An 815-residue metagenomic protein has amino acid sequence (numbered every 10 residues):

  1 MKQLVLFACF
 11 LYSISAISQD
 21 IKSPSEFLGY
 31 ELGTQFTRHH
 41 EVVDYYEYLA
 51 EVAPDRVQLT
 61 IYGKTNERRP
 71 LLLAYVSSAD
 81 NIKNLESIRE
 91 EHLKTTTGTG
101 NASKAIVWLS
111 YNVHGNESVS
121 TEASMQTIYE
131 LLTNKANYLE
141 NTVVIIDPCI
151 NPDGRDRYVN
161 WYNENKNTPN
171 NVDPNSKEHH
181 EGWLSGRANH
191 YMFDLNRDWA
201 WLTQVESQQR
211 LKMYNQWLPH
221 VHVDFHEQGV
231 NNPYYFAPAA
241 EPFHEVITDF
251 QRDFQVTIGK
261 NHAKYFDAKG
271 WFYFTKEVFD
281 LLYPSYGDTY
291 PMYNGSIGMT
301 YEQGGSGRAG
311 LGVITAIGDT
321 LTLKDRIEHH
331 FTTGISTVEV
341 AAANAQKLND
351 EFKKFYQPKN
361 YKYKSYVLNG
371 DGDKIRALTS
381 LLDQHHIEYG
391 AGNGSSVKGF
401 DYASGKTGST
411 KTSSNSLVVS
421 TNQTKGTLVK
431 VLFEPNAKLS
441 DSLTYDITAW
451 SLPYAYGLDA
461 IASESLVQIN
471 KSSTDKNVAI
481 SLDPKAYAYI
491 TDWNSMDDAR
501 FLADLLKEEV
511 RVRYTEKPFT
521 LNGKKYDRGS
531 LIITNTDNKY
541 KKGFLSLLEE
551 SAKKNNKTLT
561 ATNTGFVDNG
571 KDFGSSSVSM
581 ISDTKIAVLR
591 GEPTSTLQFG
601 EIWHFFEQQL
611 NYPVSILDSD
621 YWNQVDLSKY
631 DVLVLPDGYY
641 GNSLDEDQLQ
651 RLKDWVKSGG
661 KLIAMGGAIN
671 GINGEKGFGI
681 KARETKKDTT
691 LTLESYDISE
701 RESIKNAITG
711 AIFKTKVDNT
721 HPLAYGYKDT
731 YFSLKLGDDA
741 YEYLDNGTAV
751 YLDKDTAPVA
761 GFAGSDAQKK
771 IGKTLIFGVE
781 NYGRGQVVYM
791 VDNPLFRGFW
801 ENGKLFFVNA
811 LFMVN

Functional and structural regions predicted by a protein language model:
M1-K22: Bacterial Sec-dependent N-terminal signal peptides
Q19-S118, E122-T133, Y138-T142, R197 (+8 more regions): Intrinsic-disorder/low-complexity accessory segments
E86-N101, D173-M192: Surface-exposed acidic, glycine/proline-enriched linker/cap segments that occur as 15-30-residue helix-coil
V144-Y158, G710: Short, conserved secondary-structure transition motifs
D147-N151, Y162, F225-N232, A668: Short, solvent-exposed turn/loop segments enriched in Gly/Ser/Thr/Pro and often Arg
D156-D173: Aromatic- and acidic-residue-enriched segments that line the glycan-binding/catalytic groove of carbohydrate-active
S176-W201, H222-P238, T300-E302: Core alpha/beta catalytic barrel or barrel-like domain that forms the active/cofactor pocket in diverse metabolic
